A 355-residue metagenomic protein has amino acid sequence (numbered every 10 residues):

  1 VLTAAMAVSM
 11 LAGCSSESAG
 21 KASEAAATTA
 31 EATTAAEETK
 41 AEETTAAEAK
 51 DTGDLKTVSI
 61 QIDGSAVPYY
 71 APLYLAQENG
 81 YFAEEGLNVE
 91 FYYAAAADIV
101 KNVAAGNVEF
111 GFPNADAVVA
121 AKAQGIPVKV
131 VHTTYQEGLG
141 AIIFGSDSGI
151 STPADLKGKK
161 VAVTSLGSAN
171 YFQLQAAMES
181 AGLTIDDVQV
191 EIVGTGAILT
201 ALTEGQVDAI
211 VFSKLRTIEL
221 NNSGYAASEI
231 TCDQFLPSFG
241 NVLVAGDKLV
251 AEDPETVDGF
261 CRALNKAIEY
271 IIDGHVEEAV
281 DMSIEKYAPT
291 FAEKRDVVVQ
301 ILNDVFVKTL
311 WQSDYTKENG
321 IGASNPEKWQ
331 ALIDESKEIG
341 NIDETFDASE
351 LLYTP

Functional and structural regions predicted by a protein language model:
V1-A12: Sec-dependent bacterial lipoprotein signal peptides
L11-A25: Bacterial lipoprotein signal-peptidase II cleavage site
T29, T34-Q61: N-terminal low-complexity, Pro/Thr/Ser-rich intrinsically disordered segments that act as propeptides or flexible
E48-I192, E204, D208-K214, Y225-T231 (+1 more regions): Short, glycine-/small- and polar/acidic-enriched structural segments that line small-molecule recognition paths
D116, A197-A292: Pocket-lining segment of extracytoplasmic ligand-binding domains
V130, V190, I271-M282, T345-A348: Surface-exposed patches in mature extracellular/periplasmic domains of secreted proteins
A251-I339: Secondary-structure end/capping motifs
A331-P355: Hinge/cleft segment of the Venus flytrap/periplasmic-binding protein
